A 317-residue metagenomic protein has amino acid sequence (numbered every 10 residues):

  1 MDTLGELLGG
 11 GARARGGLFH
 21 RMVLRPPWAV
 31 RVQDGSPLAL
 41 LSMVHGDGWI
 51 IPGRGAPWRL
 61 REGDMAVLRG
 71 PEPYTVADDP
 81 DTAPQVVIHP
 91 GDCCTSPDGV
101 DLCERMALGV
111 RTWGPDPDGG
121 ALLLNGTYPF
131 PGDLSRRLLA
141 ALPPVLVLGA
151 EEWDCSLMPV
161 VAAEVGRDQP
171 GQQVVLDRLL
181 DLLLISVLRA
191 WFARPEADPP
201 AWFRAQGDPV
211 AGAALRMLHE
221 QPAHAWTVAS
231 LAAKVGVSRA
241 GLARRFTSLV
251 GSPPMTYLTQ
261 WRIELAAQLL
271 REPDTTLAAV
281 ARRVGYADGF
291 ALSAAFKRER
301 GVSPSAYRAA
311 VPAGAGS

Functional and structural regions predicted by a protein language model:
M1, A313-S317: Actinobacteria-biased recognition of intrinsically disordered, low-complexity terminal regions
M1-M65, E72-P115: Generic protein-terminus/edge-of-domain signal
M43, L218-Q221, L269-L270: Short helix-to-turn junction characteristic of helix-turn-helix DNA-binding domains, especially the helix
G46, E164-R167, Q221, P273 (+2 more regions): Generic structural signal for alpha-helix termini and adjacent loop/cap motifs
A66-R69, L123-N125: Short hydrophobic-aromatic micro-motifs
D118: Glycine-rich phosphate/pyrophosphate-binding loop and adjacent beta-alpha nucleotide/cofactor-binding cores
A121-R216, G241: An amphipathic alpha-helical interaction segment
L182, S186-F192, A213-E220, H224-E264 (+1 more regions): Basic/polar phosphate-binding segments, predominantly the helix-turn-helix DNA-binding elements of transcriptional
